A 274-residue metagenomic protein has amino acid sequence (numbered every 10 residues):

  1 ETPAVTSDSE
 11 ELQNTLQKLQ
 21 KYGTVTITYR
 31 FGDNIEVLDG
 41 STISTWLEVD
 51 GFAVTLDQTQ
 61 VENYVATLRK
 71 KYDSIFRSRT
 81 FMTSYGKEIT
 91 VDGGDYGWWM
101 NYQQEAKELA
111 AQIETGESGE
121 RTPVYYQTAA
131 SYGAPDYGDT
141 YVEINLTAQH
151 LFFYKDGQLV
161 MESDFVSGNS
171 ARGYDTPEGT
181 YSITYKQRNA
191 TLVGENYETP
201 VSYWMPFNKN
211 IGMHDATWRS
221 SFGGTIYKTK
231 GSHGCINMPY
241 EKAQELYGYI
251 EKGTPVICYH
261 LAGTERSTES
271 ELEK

Functional and structural regions predicted by a protein language model:
E1-E198, Y203, I250-K252, I257-K274: Surface-exposed, secretory/extracytoplasmic low-complexity segments enriched in Ser/Thr/Asn/Gly/Pro
W204-C258: Active-site scaffold segments
